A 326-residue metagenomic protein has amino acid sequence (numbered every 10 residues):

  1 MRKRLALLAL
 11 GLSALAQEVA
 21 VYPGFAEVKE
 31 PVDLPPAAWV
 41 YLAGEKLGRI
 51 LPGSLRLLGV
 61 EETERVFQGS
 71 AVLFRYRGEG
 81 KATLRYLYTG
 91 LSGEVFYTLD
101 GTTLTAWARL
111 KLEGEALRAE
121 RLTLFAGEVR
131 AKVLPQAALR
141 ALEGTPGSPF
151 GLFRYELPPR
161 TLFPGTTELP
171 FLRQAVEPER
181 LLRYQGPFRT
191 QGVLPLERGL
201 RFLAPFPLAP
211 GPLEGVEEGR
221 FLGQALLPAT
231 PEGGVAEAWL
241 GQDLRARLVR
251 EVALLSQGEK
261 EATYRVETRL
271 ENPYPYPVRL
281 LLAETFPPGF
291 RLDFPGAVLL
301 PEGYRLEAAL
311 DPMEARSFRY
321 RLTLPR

Functional and structural regions predicted by a protein language model:
R2-R326: Long, intrinsically disordered, low-complexity accessory segments associated with secretion and vesicular trafficking
